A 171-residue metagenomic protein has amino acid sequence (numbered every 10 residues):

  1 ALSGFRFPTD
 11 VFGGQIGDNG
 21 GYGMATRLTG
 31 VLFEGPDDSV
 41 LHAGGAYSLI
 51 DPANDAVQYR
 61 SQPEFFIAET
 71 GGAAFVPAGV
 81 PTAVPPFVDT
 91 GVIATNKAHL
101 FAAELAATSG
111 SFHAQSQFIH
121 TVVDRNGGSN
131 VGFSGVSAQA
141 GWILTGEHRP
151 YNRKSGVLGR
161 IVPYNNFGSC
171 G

Functional and structural regions predicted by a protein language model:
A1, H42-G44, E104, H113-S116 (+3 more regions): Residue-level detector of the transmembrane beta-barrel scaffold of outer-membrane proteins
S3-F5, R27: Predominantly transmembrane beta-strands of Gram-negative outer membrane beta-barrel pores used for transport
F5-Y22: Outer-membrane beta-barrel proteins
F7, V31, I50-P52, I143-E147: Generic structural motif
V11-G13, F33-A43, E147-G171: Short loop/turn motifs that connect adjacent beta-strands in outer-membrane beta-barrel proteins
N19-G132: Surface-exposed beta-loop-beta
G20, A68-E69, V76, A107 (+3 more regions): Generic detector of intrinsically disordered, low-complexity, polar/charged segments
V131-E147: C-terminal, non-catalytic macromolecule-binding modules
